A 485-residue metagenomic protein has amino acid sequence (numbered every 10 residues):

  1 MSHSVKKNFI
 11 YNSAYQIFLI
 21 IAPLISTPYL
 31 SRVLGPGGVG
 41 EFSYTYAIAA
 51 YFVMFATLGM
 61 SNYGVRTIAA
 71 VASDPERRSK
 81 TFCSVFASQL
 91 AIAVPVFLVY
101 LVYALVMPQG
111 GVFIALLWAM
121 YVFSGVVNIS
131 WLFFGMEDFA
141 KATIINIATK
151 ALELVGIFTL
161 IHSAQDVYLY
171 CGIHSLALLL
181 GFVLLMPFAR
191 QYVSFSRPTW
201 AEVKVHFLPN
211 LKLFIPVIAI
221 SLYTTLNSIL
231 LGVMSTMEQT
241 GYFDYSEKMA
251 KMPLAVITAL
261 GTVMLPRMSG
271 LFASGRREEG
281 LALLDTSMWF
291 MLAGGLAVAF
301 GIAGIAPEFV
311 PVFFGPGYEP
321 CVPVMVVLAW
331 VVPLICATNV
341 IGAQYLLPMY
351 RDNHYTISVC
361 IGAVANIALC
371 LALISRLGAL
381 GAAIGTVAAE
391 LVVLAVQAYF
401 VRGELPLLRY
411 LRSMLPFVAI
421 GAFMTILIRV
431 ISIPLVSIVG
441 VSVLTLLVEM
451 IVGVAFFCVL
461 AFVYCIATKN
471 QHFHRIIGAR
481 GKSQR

Functional and structural regions predicted by a protein language model:
M1, V5, V167-I173, L180-T225 (+5 more regions): Interhelical loop/hinge segments that connect adjacent transmembrane helices in multipass membrane
S4-S61, L154, L211-M237: Signature of the first transmembrane helix
T27-P28, T57-S73, S246, A250-M288 (+1 more regions): Helix-loop junctions and terminal segments of transmembrane helices in multi-pass membrane transport/translocation
P28-Y29, G40-T57, K212, N227-I229 (+5 more regions): Alpha-helical transmembrane segments of polytopic membrane transporters and translocases
P36, Y103-Y121, I302-L334, V436 (+1 more regions): Interfacial segments at transmembrane-helix termini and the short loops linking adjacent helices
A119, T143-Q191, P209, C360-A365 (+4 more regions): Hydrophobic alpha-helical transmembrane segments
V122-N146, W330-I361: Membrane-interface junctions at transmembrane-helix termini in multi-pass inner-membrane proteins
R429-R485: Membrane-proximal transmembrane or re-entrant/amphipathic helices at the cytosolic face
